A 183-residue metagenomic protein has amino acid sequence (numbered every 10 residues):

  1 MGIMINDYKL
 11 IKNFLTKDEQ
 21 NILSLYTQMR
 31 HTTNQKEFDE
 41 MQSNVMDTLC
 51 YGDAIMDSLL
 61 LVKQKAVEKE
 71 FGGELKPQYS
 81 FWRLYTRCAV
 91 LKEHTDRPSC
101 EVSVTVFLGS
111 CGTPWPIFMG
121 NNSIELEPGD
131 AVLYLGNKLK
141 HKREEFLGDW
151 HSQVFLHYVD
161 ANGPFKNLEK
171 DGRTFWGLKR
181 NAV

Functional and structural regions predicted by a protein language model:
M1-F71: Non-heme Fe(II)/2-oxoglutarate
H31, E74-L75, G112: Secondary-structure boundary/capping signal
V62-A66, F81, S103: Generic beta-strand or strand-like secondary-structure segments
G72-F81: A short coil-to-beta-strand element that immediately follows conserved catalytic motifs
L84: Conserved active-site beta-strand element of glycosyltransferases/polysaccharide synthases
R87-K142, W150-V154, V159-F175: Catalytic core of non-heme Fe(II) oxygenases with the double-stranded beta-helix
T174-V183: Charged phosphate-binding loop/patch that engages nucleotide di/tri-phosphates or the phosphate backbone of nucleic
